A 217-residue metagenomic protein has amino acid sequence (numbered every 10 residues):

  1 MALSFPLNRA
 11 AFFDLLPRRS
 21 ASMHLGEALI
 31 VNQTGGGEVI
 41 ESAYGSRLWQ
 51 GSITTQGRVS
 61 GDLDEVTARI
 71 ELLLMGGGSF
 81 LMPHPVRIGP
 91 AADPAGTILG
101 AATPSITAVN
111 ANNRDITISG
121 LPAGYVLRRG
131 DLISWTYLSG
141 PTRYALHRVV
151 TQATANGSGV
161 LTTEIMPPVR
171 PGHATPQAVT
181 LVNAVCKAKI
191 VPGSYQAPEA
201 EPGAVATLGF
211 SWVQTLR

Functional and structural regions predicted by a protein language model:
M1-R217: Extracellular/virion structural assembly segments
